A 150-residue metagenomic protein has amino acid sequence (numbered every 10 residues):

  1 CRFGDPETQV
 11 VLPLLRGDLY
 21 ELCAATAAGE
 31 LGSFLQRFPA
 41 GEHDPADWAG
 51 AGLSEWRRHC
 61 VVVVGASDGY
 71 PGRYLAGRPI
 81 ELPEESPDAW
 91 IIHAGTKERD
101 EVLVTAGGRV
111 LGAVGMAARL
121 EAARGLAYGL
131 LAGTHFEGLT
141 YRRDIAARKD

Functional and structural regions predicted by a protein language model:
R2-E7, V114-L120: A generic structural motif
R2-E85: Active-site "cap" helix and flanking loop/linker of ATP-utilizing ligase/carboxylase catalytic domains
H43-D47, G129-R143: Short arginine-rich
V62-V64, R109-A117: Short, well-ordered beta-strand elements within core beta-sheets of diverse protein domains
L75-G112: Generic long, charged, amphipathic alpha-helical segments
A117-A132: Short, well-ordered alpha-helical segments
R142-D150: Intrinsically disordered, low-complexity charged/polar segments
